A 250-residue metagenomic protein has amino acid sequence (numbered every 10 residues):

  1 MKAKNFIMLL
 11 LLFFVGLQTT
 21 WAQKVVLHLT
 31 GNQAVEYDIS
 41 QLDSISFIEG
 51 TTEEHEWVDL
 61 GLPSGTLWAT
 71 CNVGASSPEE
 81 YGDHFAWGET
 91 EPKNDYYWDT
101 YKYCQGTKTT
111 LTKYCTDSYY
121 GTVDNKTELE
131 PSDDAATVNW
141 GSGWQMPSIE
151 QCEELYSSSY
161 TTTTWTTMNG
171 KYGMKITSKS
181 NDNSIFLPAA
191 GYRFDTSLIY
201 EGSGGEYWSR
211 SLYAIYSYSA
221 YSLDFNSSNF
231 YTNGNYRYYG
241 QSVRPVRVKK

Functional and structural regions predicted by a protein language model:
M1-A3: N-terminal secretory signal peptides that target proteins for export/translocation
N5-F6, P78: Generic early N-terminus positional signal peaking at residue ~5-7
M8-G16: Bacterial N-terminal signal peptides
L17-A22: Sec/Tat signal peptide C-region and signal peptidase I cleavage site
Q23-S40, L60-L62: Short N-terminal segments immediately surrounding and downstream of signal-peptide cleavage
D38-I48: Structured surface patches comprising rigid loops and adjacent beta-strands/short helices at the edges of well-ordered
G50-K250: Conserved positions within compact, well-structured domain cores
